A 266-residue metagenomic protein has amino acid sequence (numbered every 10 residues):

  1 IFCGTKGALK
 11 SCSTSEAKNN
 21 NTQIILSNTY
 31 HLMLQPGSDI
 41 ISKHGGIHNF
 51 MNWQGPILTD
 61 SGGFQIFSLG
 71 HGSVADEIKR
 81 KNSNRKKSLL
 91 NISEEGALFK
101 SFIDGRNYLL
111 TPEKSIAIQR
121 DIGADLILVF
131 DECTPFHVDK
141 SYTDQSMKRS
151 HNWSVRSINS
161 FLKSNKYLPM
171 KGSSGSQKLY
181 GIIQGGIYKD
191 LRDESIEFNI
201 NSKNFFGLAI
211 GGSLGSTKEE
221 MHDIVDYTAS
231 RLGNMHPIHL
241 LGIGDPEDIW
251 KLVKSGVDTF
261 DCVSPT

Functional and structural regions predicted by a protein language model:
I1-S173: Non-catalytic, usually N-terminal nucleic-acid engagement modules in DNA/RNA processing proteins
K148-H151, S160, S164, L168 (+1 more regions): Glycine-rich phosphate/ribose-binding loops and adjacent secondary-structure elements that form binding surfaces
